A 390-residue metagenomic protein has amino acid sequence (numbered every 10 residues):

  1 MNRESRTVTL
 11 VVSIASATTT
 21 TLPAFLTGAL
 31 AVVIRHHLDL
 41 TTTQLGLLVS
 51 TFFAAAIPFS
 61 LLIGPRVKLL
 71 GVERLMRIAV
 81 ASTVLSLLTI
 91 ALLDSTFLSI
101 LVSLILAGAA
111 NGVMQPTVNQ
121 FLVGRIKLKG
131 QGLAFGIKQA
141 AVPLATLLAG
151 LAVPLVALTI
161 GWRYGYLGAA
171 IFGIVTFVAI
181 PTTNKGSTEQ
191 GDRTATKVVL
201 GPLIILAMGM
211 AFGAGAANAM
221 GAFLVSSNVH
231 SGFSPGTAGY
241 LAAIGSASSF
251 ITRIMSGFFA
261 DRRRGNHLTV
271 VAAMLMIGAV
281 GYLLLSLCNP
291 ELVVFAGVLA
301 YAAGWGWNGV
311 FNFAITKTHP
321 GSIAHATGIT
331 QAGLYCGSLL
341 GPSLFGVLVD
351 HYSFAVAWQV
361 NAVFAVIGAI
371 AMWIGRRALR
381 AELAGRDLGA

Functional and structural regions predicted by a protein language model:
T27-G28, P202-A243, S249-I254: Extracytoplasmic gate region of multi-pass secondary transporters
F59-G71, R253-G265: Helix-to-loop junctions at the C-terminal end of transmembrane segments in multipass secondary transporters
L69-V80, R262-L275: Cytoplasmic membrane-interface "Motif A"-like loop-to-helix N-cap segments of 12-TM Major Facilitator Superfamily
S82-S95, I277-N289: C-terminal ends and interior cores of transmembrane alpha-helices in multi-pass membrane transporters/permeases
S99, I137-P181: Helix-loop-helix hairpin linking two adjacent transmembrane segments in secondary transporters
L104-A141: Cytoplasmic helix-loop-helix junction between adjacent transmembrane helices in 12-TM secondary transporters
N266-F311: C-terminal transmembrane helical hairpin of 12-TM major facilitator-type secondary transporters
G321-F354, N361: A late C-terminal transmembrane helix in Major Facilitator Superfamily
